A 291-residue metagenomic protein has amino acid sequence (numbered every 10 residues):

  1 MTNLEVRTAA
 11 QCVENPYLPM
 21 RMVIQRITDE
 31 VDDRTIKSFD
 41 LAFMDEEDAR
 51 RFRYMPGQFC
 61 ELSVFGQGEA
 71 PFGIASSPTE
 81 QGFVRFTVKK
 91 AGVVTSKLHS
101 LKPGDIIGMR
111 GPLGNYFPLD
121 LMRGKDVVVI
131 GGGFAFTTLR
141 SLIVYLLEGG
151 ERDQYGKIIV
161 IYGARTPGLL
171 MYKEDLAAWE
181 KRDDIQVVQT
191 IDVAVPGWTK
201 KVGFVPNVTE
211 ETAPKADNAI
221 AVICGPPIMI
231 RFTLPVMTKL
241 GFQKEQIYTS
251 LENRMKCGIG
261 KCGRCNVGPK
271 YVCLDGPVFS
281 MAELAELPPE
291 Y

Functional and structural regions predicted by a protein language model:
T2, V93-K256: FNR/FR-type flavoprotein reductase catalytic core
V6-D105, A164-T166: Ferredoxin-reductase
L18, R51-Y54, Q154, L170 (+2 more regions): Non-catalytic, surface-exposed connector residues within folded enzymatic/regulatory domains
I130, F279-Y291: Short microdomains enriched in Cys/His and/or Lys/Arg
I228, E252-P277: Local cysteine-cluster metal-coordination motifs and their immediate loop/turn environment, predominantly Fe-S cluster
